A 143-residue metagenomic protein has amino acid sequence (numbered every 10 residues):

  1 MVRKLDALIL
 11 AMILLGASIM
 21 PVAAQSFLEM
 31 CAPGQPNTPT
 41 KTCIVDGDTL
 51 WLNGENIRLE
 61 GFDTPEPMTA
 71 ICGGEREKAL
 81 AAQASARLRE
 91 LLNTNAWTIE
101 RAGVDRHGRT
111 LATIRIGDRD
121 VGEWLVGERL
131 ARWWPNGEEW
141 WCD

Functional and structural regions predicted by a protein language model:
V2-D143: Small beta-barrel nucleic-acid-binding modules, primarily SNase/OB-fold domains and secondarily Tudor-like barrels
